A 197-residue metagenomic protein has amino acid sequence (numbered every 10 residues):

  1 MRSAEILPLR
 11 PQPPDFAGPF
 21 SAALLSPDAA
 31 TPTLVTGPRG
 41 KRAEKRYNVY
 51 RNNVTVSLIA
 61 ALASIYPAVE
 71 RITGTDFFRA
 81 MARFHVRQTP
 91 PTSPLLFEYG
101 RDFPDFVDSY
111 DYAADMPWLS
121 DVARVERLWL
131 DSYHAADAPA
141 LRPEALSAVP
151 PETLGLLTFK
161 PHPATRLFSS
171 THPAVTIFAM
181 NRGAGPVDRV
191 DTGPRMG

Functional and structural regions predicted by a protein language model:
R2-N48: Charged, compositionally biased N-terminal leader segments and the immediate start of the first structured element
I6-R10, N52-L58, R71-I72, P90-P94: A short, ordered amphipathic alpha-helix with a cationic face
P13, A17, D28-A29, A43 (+7 more regions): Alpha-helix initiation and N-capping motif
F20, M81-V86, F103: Short alpha-helical scaffolding segments that buttress acidic/His motifs in well-ordered protein cores
G37-T75, A82-F84: Glycine/small-residue-rich interface belts in oligomeric ring/scaffold proteins and their assembly partners
R87-G197: Hydrophobic packing positions characteristic of elongated beta-solenoid/beta-helix-type spike/fiber shafts
